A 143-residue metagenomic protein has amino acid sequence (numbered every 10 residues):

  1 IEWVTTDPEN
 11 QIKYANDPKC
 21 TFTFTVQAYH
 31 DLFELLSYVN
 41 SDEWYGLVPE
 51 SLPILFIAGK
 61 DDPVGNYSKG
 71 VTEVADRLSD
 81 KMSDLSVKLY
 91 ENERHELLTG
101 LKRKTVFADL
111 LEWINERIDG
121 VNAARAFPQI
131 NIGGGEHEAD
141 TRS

Functional and structural regions predicted by a protein language model:
I1-K19: Alpha/beta-hydrolase-fold enzymes
T25-G46: Active-site nucleophile elbow and catalytic-triad environment of alpha/beta-hydrolase enzymes
V48-I54, S83: Short, proline-enriched alpha-helix->beta-strand connector loops that line the catalytic pocket of alpha/beta-hydrolase
F56-A58: Short beta-strand/loop motif that positions the catalytic acidic residue of the alpha/beta-hydrolase fold
K60-P63, E93-R94: Acidic beta-to-alpha connecting loop that harbors the catalytic carboxylate
P63-E73: Conserved alpha/beta-hydrolase "acid-adjacent" motif
D84-E138: Catalytic active-site module of serine/aspartate enzymes centered on a nucleophile-bearing elbow/loop
